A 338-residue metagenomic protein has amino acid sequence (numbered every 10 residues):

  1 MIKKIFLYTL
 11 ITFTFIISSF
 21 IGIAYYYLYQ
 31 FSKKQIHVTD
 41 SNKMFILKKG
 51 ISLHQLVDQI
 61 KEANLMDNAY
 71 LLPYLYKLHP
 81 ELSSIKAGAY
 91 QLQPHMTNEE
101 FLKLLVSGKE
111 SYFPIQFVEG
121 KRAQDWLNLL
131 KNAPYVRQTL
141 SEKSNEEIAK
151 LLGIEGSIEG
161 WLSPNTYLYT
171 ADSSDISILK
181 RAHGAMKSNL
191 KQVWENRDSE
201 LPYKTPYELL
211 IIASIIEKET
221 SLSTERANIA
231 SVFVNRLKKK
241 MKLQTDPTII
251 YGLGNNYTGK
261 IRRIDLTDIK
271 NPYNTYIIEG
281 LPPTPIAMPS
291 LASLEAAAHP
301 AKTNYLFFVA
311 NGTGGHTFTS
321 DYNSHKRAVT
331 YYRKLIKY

Functional and structural regions predicted by a protein language model:
M1-I16: N-terminal Sec-pathway targeting helices
T9-T12, D40, Y203: Generic hydrophobic-segment detector
F13-I16, M44, P114, F308: N-terminal hydrophobic or amphipathic segments with adjacent small-residue motifs that include Sec signal peptides
F20, A24-N189: Signal peptide-directed extracytoplasmic domains
L127-N128, P134-T139, A149-Y338: Bacterial extracytoplasmic/cell-wall-associated proteins, especially those involved in peptidoglycan
